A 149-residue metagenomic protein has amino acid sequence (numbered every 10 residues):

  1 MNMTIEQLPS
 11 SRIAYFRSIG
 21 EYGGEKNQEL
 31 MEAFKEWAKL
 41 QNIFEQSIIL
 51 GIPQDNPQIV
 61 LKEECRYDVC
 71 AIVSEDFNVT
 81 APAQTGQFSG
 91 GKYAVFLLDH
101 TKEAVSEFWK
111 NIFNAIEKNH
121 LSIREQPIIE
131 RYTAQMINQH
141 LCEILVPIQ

Functional and structural regions predicted by a protein language model:
M1-Q149: A solvent-exposed interaction/effector surface
